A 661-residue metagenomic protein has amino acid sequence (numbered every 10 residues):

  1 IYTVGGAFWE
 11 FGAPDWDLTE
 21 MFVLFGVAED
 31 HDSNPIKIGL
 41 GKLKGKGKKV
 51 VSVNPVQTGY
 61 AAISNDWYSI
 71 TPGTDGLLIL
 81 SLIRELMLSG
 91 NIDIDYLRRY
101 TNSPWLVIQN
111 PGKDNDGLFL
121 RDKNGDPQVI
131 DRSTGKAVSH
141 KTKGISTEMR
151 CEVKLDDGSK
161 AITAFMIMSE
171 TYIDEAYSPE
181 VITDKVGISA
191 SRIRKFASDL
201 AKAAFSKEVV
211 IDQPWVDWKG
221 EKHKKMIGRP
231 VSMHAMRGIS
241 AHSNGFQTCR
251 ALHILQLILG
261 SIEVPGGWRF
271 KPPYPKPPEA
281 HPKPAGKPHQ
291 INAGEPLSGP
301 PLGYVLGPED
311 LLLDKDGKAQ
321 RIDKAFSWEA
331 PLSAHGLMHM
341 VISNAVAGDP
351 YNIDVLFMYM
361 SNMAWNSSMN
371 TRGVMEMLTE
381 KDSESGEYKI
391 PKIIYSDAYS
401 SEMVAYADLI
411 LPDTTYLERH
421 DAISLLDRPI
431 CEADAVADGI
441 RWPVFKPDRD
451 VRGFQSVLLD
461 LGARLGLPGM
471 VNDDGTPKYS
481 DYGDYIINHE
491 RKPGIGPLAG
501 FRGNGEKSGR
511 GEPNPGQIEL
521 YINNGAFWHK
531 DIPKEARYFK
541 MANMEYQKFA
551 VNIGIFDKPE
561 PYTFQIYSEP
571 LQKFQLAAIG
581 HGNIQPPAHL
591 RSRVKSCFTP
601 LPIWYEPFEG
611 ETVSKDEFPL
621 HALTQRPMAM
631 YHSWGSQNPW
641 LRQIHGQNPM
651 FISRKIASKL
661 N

Functional and structural regions predicted by a protein language model:
I1-L18: Anionic-ligand anchoring segments at beta-strand to alpha-helix junctions in alpha/beta enzyme folds, i.e., glycine
T19-I63, W67, T71-P72, V181 (+4 more regions): A cross-kingdom feature strongest in bacterial/archaeal respiratory oxidoreductases
K44, T71, I83-G90, A190 (+5 more regions): Structural signal for hydrophobic packing residues in well-ordered secondary-structure cores of soluble enzyme domains
A61-G220, M226: Long, well-ordered, tryptophan-enriched scaffold segments
I92-Y96, S191-R194, E208-V209, S232 (+8 more regions): Acidic/polar loop patches that form or flank catalytic/metal-binding clefts of enzymes that bind anionic ligands
V107-A161, F205-M226, A285-S327, E432 (+5 more regions): Charged, glycine/proline-rich intrinsically disordered loops and linkers
E180, F196-P350, D421: A glycine-rich, hydrophobic/aromatic-adjacent loop/helix-cap motif
R237-S243, P443-V451: Active-site rim elements
